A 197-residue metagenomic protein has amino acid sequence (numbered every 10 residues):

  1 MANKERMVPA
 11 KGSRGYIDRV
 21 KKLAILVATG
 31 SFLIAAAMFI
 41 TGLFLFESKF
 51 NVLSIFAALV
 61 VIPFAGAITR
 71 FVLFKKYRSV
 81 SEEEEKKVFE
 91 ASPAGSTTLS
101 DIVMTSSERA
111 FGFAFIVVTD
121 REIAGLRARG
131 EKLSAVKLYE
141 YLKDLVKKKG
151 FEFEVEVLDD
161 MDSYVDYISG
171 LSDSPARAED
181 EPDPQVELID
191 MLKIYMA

Functional and structural regions predicted by a protein language model:
M1-L99, K149, M161-A197: Surface-exposed interaction regions that form or flank ligand-binding interfaces
A91, V117-V118, D144: Short, surface-exposed basic-aromatic patches at helix termini and helix-loop junctions that form
S96, D120-R121, G150-F153: Short glycine-/polar-rich loops that comprise or flank the Walker A/P-loop and associated switch/sensor motifs
S96-F113: Active-site metal-binding core of divalent-cation-utilizing nuclease and nuclease-like domains
I102-V103, R127-R129: Structural motif
F113-A124: Active-site beta-strand-loop-beta-strand hairpin of nuclease catalytic cores that positions key catalytic residues
A128-G170: Catalytic cores of nucleic-acid endonucleases
